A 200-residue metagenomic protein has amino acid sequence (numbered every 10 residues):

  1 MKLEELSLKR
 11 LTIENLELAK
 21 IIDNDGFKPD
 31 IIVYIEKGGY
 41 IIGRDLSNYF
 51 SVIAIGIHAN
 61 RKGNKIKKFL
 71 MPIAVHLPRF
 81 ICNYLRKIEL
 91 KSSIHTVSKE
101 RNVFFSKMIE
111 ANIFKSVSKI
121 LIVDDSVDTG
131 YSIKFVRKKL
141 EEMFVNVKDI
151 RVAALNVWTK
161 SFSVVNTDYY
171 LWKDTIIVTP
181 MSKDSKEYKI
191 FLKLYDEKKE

Functional and structural regions predicted by a protein language model:
M1-E200: PRPP-associated nucleotide enzymes
